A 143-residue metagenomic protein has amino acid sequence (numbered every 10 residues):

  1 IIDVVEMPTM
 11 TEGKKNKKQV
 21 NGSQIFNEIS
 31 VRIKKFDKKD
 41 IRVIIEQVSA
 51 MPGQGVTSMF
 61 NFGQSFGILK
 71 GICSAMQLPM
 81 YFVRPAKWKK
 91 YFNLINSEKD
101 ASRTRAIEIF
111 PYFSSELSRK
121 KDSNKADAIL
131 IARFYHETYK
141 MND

Functional and structural regions predicted by a protein language model:
I1-D143: Phosphate- and other anionic-substrate recognition elements at nucleic-acid/protein interfaces
